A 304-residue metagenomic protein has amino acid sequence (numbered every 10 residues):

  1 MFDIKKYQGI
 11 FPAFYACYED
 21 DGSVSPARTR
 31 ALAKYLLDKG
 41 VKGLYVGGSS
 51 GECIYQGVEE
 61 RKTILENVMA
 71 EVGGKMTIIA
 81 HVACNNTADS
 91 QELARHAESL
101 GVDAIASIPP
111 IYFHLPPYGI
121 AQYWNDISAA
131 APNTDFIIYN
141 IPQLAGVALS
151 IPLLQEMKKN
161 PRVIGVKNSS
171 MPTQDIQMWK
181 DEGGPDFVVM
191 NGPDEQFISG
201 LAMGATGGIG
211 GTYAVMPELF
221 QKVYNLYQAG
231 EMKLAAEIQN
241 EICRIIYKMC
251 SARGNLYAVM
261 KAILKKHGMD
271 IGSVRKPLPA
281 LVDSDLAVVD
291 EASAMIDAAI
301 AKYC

Functional and structural regions predicted by a protein language model:
F2-A148: Active-site beta->alpha loop and helix N-cap motifs at the rims of alpha/beta catalytic domains
K6-C17, Y35, K39, A205 (+1 more regions): C-terminal alpha-helical cap/extension of soluble enzyme domains
Q8, K42, V46-S50, V82 (+6 more regions): Short glycine-rich loop/turn motifs that provide flexible caps or phosphate-binding loops at active sites
P12, S25, V46, S50-I54 (+7 more regions): Short, flexible micro-motifs
T29, R61, L65, S90 (+5 more regions): A general structural signal for well-ordered alpha-helical segments in protein cores
K39, T63, N67-V72, H96 (+9 more regions): Alpha-helical structural signal in soluble globular domains
E52-C53, F113-H114, Q174, I198 (+2 more regions): Short secondary-structure capping/turn micro-motifs that flank functional sites
A130, P142-C243, R253: Catalytic alpha/beta core domains of metabolic enzymes, predominantly
